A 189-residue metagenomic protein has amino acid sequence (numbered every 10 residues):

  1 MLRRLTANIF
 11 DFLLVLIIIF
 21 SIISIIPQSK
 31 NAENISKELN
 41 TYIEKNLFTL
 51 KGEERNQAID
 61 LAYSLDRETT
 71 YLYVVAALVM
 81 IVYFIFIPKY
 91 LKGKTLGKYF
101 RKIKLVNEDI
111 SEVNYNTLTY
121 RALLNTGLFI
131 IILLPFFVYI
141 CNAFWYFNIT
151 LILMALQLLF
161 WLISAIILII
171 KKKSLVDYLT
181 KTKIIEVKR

Functional and structural regions predicted by a protein language model:
M1-F136, I140, T150-R189: Short, small/hydrophobic-residue-rich motifs at membrane-helix boundaries and re-entrant hairpins of integral membrane
N142-Y146: Membrane-helix boundary connector in multi-pass membrane proteins
